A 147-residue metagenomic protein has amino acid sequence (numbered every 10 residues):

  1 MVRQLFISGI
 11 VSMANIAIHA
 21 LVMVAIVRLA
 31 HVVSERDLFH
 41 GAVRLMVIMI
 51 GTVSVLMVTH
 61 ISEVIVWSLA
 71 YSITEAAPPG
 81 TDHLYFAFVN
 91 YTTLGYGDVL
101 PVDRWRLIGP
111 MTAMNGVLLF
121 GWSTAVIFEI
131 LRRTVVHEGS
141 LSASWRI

Functional and structural regions predicted by a protein language model:
M1-V11: Feature marks short, highly hydrophobic, charge-poor N-terminal signal-anchor/signal peptide-like helices that anchor
M1-V2, H40-M46, D98-D103: Helix-boundary and loop/linker segments of multi-pass membrane transporters
G9-N15, H19, D82-N90, Y96-G139: Pore domain of cation channels
I18-S34: Membrane-water interface of transmembrane alpha-helices
H31-V43, S140: Membrane interface segments of multi-pass transport proteins and intramembrane proteases
R44-I61: Interfacial helix-start motif at the membrane-water boundary
V58-F86: Outer-pore turret/helix-boundary of cation channels
E138-I147: Short, charged juxtamembrane terminal tails flanking transmembrane helices
